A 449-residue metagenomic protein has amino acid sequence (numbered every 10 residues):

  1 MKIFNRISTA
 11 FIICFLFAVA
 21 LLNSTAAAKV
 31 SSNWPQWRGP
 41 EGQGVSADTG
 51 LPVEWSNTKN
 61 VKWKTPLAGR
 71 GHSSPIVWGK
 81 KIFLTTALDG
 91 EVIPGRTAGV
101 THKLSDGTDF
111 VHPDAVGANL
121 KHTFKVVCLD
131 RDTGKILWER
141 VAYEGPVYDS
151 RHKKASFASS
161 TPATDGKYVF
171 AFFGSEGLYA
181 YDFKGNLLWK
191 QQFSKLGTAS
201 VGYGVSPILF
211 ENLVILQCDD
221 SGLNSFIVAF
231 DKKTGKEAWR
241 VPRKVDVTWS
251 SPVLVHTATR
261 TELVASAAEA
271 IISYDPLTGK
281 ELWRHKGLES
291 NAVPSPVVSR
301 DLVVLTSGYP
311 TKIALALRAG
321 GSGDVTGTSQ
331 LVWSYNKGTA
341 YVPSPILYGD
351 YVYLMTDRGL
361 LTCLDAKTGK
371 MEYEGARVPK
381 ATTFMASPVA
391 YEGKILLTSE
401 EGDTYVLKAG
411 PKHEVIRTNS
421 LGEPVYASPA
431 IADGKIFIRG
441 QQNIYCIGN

Functional and structural regions predicted by a protein language model:
M1-T9: N-terminal secretory signal peptides that target proteins for export/translocation
A10-N23: Bacterial N-terminal signal peptides
T25-N449: Noncatalytic, solvent-exposed loop/strand surfaces of beta-propeller-type extracellular/periplasmic domains
